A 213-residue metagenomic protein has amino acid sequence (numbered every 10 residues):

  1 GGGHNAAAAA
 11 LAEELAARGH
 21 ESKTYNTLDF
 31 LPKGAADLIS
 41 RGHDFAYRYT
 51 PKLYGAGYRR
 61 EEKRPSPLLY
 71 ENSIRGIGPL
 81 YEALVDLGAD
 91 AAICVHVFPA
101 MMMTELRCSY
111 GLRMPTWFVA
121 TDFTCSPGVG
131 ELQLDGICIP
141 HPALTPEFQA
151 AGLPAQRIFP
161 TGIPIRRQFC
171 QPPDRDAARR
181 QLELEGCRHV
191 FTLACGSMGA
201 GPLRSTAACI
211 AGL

Functional and structural regions predicted by a protein language model:
G2, A7, R59-G152, R157-P160: Active-site and donor-binding regions of nucleotide-sugar-utilizing enzymes
A6, H189, S197-C209: A conserved mid-protein helix/loop that constitutes part of the nucleotide-sugar donor-binding site
A7-E14, A143-L144, S205, C209: Short, solvent-exposed amphipathic alpha-helices that sit in or adjacent to ligand/effector-binding or catalytic
A10-V85: Conserved N-terminal ligand/cofactor-binding loop architecture of enzyme catalytic domains
L15-A16, F148, I210-L213: Hydrophobic alpha-helical packing residues
G76-L80, L84, A178, T206 (+1 more regions): Generic hydrophobic alpha-helical segments
D135-S197: A nucleotide-sugar donor-handling region in carbohydrate enzymes
